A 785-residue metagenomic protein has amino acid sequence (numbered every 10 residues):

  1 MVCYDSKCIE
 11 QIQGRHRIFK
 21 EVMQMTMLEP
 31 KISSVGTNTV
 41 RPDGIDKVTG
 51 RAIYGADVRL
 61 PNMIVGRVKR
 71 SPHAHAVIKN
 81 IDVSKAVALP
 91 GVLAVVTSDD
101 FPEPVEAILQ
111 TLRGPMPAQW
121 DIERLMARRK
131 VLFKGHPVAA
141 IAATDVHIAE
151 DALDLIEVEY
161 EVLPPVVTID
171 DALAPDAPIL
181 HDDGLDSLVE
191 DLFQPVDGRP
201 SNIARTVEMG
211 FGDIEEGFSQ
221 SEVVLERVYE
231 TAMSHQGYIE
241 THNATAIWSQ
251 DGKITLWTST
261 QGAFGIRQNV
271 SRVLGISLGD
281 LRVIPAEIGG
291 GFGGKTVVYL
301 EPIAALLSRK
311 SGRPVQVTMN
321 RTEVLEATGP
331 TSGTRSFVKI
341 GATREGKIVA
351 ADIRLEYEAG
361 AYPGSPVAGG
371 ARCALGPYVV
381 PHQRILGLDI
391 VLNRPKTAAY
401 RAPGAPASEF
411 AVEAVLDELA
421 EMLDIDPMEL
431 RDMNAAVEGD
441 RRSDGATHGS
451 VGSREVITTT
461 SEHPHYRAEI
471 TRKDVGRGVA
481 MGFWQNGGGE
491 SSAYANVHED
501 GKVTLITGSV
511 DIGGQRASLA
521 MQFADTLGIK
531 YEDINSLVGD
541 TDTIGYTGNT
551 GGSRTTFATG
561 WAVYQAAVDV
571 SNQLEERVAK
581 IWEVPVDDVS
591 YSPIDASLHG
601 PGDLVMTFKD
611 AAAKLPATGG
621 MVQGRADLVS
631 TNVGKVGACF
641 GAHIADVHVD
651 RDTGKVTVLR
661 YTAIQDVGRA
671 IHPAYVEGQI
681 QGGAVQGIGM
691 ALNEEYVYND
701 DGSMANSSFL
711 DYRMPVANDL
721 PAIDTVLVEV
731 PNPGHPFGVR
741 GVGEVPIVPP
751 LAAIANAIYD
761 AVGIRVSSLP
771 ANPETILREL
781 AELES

Functional and structural regions predicted by a protein language model:
C3-Y4, I12-G198, V224: Flexible, low-hydrophobicity surface segments
T37, D43-T49, P115-D121, L192 (+6 more regions): Glycine-rich loop/linker segments at domain edges
P42-D46, D154-V167, Q261-F264, Q268 (+4 more regions): Extended active-site and interfacial segments that coordinate phosphate-rich ligands in large catalytic machineries
G50, A94-S98, F133, L225-Y229 (+11 more regions): General beta-strand structural signal in soluble alpha/beta enzymes
L89, S98-D99, V105, G275-D280 (+6 more regions): C-terminal catalytic domains of large/alpha subunits in multi-subunit enzymes
V105-Q110, A152-L155, T258, R267-N269 (+11 more regions): Short acidic, glycine/serine/threonine-rich loops at helix termini
H181-L274, A435-K502, S509, V629 (+2 more regions): Helix-loop-helix junctions that connect adjacent transmembrane helices in secondary transporters/permeases, recognized
L278, R282, E287, G291-G312 (+2 more regions): Thiamine diphosphate
